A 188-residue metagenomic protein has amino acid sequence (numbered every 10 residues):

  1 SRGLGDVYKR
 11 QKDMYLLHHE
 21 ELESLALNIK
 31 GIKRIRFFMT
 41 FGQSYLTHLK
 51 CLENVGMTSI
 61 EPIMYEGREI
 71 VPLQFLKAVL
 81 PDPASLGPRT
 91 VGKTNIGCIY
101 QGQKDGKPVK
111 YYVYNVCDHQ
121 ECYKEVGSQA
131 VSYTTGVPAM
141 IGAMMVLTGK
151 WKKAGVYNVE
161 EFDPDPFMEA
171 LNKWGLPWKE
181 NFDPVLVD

Functional and structural regions predicted by a protein language model:
S1-D188: C-terminal catalytic/substrate-binding lobe primarily of soluble NAD(P)-dependent oxidoreductases
